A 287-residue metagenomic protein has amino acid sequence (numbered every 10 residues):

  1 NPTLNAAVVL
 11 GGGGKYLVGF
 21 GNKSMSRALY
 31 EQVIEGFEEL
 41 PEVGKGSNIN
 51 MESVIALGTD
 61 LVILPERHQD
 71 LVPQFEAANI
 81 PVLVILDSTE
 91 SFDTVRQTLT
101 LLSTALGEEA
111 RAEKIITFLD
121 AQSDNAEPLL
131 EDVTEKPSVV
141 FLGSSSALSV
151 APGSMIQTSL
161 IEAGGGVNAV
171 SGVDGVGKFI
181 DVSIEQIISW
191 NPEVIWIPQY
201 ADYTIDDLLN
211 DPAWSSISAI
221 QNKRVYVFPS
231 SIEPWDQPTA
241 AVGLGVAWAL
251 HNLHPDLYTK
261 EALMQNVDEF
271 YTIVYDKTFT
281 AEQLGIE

Functional and structural regions predicted by a protein language model:
N1-L57, L61-R67, A169: A short, structured surface patch at a secondary-structure boundary
G13, G36, A78-I80, G164-G165 (+1 more regions): Short, structured coil segments at secondary-structure junctions
Y16-G21, L61-P65, P81-L86, P137-G143 (+3 more regions): Structural recognition of the beta-strand scaffold that forms the well-ordered cores of secreted hydrolase catalytic
I49-G58, D181-N191: Short helices/loops that flank or line small-molecule/ion binding pockets
Q69-A77, P198-N210: A ligand-binding cleft/hinge motif common to bilobed small-molecule-binding domains
L71-S149, V170-S171, V227-E287: Extracytoplasmic substrate-binding proteins
A121, N125-P128, F179-Q186, L209-S215: Alpha-helical scaffolding within the catalytic cores of extracellular/periplasmic polymer-degrading hydrolases
V150-K178: Alpha-helical, coiled-coil/dimerization segments enriched in small aliphatic residues
